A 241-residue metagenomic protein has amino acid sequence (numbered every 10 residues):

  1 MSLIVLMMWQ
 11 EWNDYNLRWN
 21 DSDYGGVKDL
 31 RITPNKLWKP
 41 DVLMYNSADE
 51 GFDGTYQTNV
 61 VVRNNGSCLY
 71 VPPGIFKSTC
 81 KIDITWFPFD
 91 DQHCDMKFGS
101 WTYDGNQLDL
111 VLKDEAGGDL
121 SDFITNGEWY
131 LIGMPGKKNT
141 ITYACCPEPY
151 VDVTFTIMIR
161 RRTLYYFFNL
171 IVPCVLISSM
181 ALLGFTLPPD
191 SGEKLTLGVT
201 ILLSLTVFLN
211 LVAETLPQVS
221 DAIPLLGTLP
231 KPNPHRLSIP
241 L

Functional and structural regions predicted by a protein language model:
M1-L195, V199, L211-P230: Non-transmembrane, solvent-exposed beta-strand/loop segments in proteins with extracellular/lumenal exposure or large
M96, K231-L241: Early transmembrane alpha-helices of polytopic membrane proteins
M180, L209, R236-P240: Alpha-helical transmembrane segments of multipass membrane proteins
L202: Winged helix-turn-helix DNA-binding recognition segment
L205-L211: Aromatic-anchored segments of alpha-helical transmembrane domains
